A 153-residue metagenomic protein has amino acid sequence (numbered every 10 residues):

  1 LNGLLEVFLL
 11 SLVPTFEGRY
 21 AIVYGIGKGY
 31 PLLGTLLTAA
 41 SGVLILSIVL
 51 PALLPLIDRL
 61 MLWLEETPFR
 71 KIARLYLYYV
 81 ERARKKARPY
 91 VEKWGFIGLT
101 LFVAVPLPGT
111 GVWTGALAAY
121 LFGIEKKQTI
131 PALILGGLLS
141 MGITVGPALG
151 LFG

Functional and structural regions predicted by a protein language model:
L1-V7, K28-V103, K127-Q128, V145-G153: Membrane-interfacial helix-loop-helix
L12-Y24, P106-L117: Transmembrane helix boundary and interhelical junction motifs in multipass membrane proteins
Y20, A116, M141, V145-P147: Juxtamembrane "helix exit" motif at the C-terminal ends of alpha-helical transmembrane segments in multi-pass membrane
G25-L33, G115-P131: Interfacial segments of multi-pass membrane proteins
T38, A132-L135: Hydrophobic core positions of alpha-helical segments in small-molecule transporters and transporter systems
G42, L135-S140: Transmembrane alpha-helical core residues of multi-pass small-molecule transporters, especially secondary transporters
F96, T100, V112-L117, L133: Short amphipathic alpha-helical segments
